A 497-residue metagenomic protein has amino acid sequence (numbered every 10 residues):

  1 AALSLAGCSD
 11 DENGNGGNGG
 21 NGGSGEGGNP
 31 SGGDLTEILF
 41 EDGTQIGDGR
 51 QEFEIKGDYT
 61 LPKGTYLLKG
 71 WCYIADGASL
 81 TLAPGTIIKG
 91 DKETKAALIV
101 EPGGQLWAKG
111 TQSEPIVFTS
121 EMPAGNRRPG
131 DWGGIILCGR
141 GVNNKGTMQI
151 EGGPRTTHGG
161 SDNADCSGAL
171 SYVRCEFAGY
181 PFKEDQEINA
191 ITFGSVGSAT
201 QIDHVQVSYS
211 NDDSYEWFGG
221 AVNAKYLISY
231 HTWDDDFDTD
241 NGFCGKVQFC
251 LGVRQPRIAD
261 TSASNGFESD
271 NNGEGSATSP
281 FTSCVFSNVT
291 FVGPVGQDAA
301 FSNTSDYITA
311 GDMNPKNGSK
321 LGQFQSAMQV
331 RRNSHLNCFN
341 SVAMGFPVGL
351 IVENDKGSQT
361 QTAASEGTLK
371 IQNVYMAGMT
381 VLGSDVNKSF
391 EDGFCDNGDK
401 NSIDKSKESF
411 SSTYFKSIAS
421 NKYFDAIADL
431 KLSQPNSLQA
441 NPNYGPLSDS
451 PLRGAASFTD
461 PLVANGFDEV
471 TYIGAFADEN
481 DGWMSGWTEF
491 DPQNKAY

Functional and structural regions predicted by a protein language model:
S4-G7: C-terminal motif of bacterial Sec signal peptides marking the signal peptidase cleavage site
S9-Y497: Beta-strand/loop edge motif enriched in small/polar residues
